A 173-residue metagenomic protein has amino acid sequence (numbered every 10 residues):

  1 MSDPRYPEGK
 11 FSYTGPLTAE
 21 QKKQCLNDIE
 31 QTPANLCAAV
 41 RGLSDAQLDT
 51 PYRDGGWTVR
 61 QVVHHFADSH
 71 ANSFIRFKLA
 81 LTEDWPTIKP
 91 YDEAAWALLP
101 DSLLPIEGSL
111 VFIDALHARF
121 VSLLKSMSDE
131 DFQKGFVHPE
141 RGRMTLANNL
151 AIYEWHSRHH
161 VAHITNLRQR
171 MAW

Functional and structural regions predicted by a protein language model:
M1-E8, S12-T14, D49-A94, V121 (+1 more regions): Short, contiguous alpha-helical
K10-I29, I164: Short N-terminal signal/transit or membrane-insertion segments and the immediately adjacent low-complexity/disordered
T18-Q21, A94-S109, P139-N148: Acidic/His metal-coordination segments adjacent to aromatic residues that form catalytic metal sites in metalloenzymes
E20-R53: Short, contiguous, helix-prone interaction/anchoring segments in small proteins
K23-E30, R60, H64, E107 (+3 more regions): A generic "alpha-helical surface" signal
N27-A39, W96-Q133: Acidic/histidine-rich alpha-helical segments that form the ligand environment of transition-metal centers
